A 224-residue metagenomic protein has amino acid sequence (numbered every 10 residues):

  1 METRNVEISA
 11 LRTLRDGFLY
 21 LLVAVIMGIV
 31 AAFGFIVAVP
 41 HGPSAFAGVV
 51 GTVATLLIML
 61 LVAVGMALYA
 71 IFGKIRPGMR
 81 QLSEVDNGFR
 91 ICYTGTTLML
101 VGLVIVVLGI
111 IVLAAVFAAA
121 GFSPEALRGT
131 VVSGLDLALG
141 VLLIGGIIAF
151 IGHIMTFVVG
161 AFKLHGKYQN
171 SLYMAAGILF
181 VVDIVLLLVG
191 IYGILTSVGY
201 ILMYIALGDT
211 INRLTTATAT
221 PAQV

Functional and structural regions predicted by a protein language model:
M1-F122, L127, F150-I184, Y192-V224: Membrane-interface extramembranous regions at the lipid-water interface
T130-D136: Helix-boundary and loop/linker segments of multi-pass membrane transporters
D136-H153: Extracellular-loop-to-transmembrane junctions of the mid-late helices
